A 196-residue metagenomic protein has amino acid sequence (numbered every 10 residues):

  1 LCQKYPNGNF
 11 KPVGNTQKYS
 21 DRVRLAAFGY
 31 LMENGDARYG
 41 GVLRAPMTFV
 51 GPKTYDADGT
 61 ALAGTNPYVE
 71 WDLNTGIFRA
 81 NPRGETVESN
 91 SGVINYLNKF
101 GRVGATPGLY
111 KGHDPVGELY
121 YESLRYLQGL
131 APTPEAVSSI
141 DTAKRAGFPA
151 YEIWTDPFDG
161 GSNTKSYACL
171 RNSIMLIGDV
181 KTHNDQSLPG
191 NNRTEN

Functional and structural regions predicted by a protein language model:
L1-N196: Divalent-cation-coordinating short motifs within acidic/hydroxyl- or histidine-rich contexts, strongest in von
